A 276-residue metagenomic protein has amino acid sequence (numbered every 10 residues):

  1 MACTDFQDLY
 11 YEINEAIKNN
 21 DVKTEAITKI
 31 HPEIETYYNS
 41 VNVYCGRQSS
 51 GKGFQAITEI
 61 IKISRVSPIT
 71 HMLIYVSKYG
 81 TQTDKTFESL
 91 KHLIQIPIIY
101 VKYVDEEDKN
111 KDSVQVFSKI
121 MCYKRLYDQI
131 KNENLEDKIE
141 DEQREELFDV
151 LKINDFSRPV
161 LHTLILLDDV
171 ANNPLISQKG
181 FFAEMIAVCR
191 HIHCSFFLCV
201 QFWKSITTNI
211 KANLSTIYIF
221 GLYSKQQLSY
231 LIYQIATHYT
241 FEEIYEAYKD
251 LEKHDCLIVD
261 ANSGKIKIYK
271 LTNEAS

Functional and structural regions predicted by a protein language model:
D5-T36: Pre-Walker A adenine-sensing motif
D21-H31, Q95-F156: A short, well-structured beta->alpha microelement
H31, S40-K62, S77-Q82, E106 (+1 more regions): Conserved P-loop NTPase motor cores
S49-L126: Conserved P-loop
H71, H162, T216, K253-C256: Short, surface-exposed beta-edge/turn micro-motifs
I74, Y100-K102, L198, Y218-I219 (+1 more regions): Structural signal for conserved beta-strand scaffold positions within catalytic alpha/beta enzyme cores
T240-S276: Conserved AAA+ ATPase small/helical "lid" subdomain
